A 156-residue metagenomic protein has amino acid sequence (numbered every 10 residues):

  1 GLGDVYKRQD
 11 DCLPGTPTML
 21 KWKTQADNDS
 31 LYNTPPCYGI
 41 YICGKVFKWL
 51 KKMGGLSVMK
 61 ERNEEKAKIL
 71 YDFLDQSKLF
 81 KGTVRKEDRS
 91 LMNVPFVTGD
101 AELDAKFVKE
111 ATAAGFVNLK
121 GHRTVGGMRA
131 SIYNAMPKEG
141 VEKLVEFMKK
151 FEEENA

Functional and structural regions predicted by a protein language model:
G1-Y6: Short, small-residue-biased leader/transition segments that mark boundaries at the very start of proteins
K7-A26: A short, charged helix-loop
Q25-C37: A short glycine-threonine-serine/GTX helix/turn-capping micro-motif
F47-T83, K109: Conserved PLP-dependent catalytic core of the aminotransferase class-I/II
L79-T83, G115-G121: A short linear hydrophobic-aromatic micro-motif
F80-A111: Conserved PLP-binding catalytic core of the aspartate aminotransferase-like
A113, G126-A156: PLP-dependent enzyme catalytic core of the Aspartate aminotransferase-like
